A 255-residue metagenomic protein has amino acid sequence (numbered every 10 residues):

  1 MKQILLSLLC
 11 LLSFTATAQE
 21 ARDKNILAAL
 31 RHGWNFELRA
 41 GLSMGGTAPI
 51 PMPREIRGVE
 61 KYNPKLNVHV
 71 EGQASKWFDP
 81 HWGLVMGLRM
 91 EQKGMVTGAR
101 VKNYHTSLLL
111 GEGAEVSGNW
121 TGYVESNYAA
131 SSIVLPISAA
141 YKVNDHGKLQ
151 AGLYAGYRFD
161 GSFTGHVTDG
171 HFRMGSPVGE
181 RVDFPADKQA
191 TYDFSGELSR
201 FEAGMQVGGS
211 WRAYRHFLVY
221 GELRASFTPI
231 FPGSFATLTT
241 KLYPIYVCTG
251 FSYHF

Functional and structural regions predicted by a protein language model:
M1-D23, R39, G147, F251-F255: Bacterial Sec-dependent N-terminal signal peptides
Q19-S75, G156, S226, H254: Short glycine/proline- and aromatic-enriched beta-strand/turn motifs that initiate or cap beta-hairpins
W34-F36, L66-G72, S131-I137, A203-V207 (+1 more regions): Hydrophobic, lipid-facing positions within transmembrane beta-strands of outer-membrane proteins
L38-M44, M86-Q92, A151-Y157, M205 (+1 more regions): Transmembrane beta-barrel strands of outer-membrane/channel proteins
G46-K65, K93-A130, R158-E202, Q206 (+1 more regions): Extracellular/periplasm-exposed beta-strand and loop segments of Gram-negative cell-envelope proteins, dominated by
K76-P80, Y141-D145, A213-R215, F255: Outer-membrane beta-barrel strand-turn architecture
H81-L84, H146-L149, R215-G221: Repeated loop/turn-to-beta-strand initiation elements of outer-membrane beta-barrel proteins
W211-F217, Y243-F255: Outer-membrane beta-barrel "beta-signal"
